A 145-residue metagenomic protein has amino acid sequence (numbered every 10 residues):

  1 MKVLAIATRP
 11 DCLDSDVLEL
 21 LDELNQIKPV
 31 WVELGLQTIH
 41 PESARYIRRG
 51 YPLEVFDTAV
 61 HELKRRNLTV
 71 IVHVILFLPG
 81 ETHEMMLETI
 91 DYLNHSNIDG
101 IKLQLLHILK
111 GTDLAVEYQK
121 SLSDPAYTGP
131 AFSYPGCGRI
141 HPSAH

Functional and structural regions predicted by a protein language model:
M1-L13, P29-V55, G100-Q104: Core AdoMet radical
C12-D16, P79-E81: Acidic-and-aromatic substrate-binding clefts and catalytic sites of carbohydrate-active enzymes
D14-E23, M86-T89: Distinct, well-ordered alpha-helical segments
V17, R45, H83, T112-A115: Short, well-ordered secondary-structure micro-motifs
E19-P29, H61-R65: Acidic (Asp/Glu)-rich catalytic clusters
E42-L53, E117-F132: Glycine-rich tight-turn/loop motif centered on a GG-T
E54-D113, P135, R139-A144: Conserved C-terminal portion of the radical SAM core fold that forms the substrate/S-adenosylmethionine-binding
